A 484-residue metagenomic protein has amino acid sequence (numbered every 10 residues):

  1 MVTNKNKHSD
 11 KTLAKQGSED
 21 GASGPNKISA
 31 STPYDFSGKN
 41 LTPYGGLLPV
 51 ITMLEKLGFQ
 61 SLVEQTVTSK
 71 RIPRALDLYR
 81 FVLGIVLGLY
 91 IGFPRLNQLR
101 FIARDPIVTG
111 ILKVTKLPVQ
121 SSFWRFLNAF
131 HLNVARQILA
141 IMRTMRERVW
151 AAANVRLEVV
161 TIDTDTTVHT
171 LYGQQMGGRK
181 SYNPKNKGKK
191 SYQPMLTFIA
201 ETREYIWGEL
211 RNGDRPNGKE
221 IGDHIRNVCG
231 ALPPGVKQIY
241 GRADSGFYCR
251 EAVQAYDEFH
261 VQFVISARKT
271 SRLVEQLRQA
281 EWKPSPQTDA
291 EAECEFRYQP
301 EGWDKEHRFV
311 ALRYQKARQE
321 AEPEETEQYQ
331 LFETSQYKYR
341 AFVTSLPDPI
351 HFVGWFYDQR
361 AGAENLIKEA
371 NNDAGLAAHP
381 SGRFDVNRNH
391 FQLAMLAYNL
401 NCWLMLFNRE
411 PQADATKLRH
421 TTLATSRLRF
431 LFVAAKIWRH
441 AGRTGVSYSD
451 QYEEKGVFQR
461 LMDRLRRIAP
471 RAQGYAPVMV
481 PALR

Functional and structural regions predicted by a protein language model:
M1-D214, I221-P234, G362, M405 (+1 more regions): Dynamic "connector" segments at or just before major functional cores
V2-K5, L13, G17-F36, Q262-N372 (+1 more regions): An anionic, glycine-rich sequence signature occurring as long contiguous blocks
G17-A22, L400-L428, F432-A435: Conserved nucleotidyltransferase catalytic core and NTase-mimicking acidic/glycine-rich helix/loop elements in nucleic
M53, L99, P286, F352-M405: Short amphipathic alpha-helical "interface-anchor" segments enriched in bulky aromatics
T66-P73, I350-Y357, D373-N389, L406-H420 (+1 more regions): Short, solvent-exposed helix-loop connector elements
V108-T109, H169-L171, E204, D214-R215 (+9 more regions): Flexible loop/turn segments at secondary-structure boundaries
D165, Q238-Y248: Acidic/histidine-rich, metal-coordinating catalytic segments
V253-Q262: Short, surface-exposed basic-aromatic patches at helix termini and helix-loop junctions that form
